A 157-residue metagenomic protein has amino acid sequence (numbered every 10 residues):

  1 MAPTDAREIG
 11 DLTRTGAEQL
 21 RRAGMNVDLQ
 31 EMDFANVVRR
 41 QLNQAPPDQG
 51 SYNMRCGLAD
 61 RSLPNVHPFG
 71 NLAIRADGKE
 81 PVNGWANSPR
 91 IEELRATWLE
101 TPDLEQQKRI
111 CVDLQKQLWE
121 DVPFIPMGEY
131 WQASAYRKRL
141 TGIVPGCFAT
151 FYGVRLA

Functional and structural regions predicted by a protein language model:
M1-R61, L104, W131-Q132: Ligand/substrate-recognition segments at binding pockets and active sites
M1-R7, P102-D121: Alpha-helical secondary-structure segments
G10-T13, A17, V38, S88-R95 (+2 more regions): Extracytoplasmic/secreted envelope proteins and their assembly/folding machinery, especially bacterial periplasmic
L42-Q49, F69-E100, E129-A157: Short, solvent-exposed loop/beta-turn-alpha elements that line the ligand-binding surface or hinge of extracytoplasmic
S51-Y52, V122-F124: Active-site lining segments that contact anionic ligands and/or coordinate catalytic metals
R61-H67: Proline-centered turn/helix-capping motifs that create local helix->coil transitions or kinks
